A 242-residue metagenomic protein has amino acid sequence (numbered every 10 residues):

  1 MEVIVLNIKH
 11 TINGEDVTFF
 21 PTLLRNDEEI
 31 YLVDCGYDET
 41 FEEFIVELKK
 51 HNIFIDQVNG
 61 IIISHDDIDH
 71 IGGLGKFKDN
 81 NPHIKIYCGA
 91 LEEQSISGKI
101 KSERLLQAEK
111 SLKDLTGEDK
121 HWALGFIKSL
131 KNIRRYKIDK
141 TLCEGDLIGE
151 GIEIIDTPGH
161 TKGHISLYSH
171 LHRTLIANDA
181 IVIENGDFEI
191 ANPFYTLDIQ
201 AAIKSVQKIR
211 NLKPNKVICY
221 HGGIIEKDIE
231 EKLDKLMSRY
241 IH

Functional and structural regions predicted by a protein language model:
M1, H83-I84, I152, N215: A structural micro-motif
M1-H51, S166-N178, I183: Conserved beta-strand hairpin/beta-sheet module of binuclear metal-dependent hydrolase folds, prominently
Y31-V33, I62, I86, T174-I176 (+1 more regions): Residue-level marker for buried hydrophobic side chains located in beta-strands that build the well-ordered beta-sheet
D38-E39, L130-K131, L147, E153-P158 (+1 more regions): Metallo-beta-lactamase
F41, K49-R135: Active-site HxH/HxHxD metal-binding segment of metal-dependent hydrolases
F44-E47, G73, S205, L236: A general structural detector for well-ordered alpha-helical segments in enzyme core domains, enriched
D139-C143: Short acidic-hydrophobic, aromatic-tinged amphipathic segments that line or gate anion-handling sites
K227-H242: Short, electropositive alpha-helical surface patch
